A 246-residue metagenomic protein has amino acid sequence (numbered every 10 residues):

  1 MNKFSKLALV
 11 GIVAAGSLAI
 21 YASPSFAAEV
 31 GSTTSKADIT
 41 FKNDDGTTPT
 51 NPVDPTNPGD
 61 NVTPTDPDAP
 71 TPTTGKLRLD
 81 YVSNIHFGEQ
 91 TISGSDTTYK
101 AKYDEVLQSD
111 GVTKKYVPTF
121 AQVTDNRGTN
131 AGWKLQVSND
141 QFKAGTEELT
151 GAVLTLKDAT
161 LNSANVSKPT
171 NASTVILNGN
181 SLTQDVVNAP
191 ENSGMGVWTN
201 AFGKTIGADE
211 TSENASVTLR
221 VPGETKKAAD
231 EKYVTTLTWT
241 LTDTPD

Functional and structural regions predicted by a protein language model:
F4-A8, I20, P24-D246: Signature of Gram-negative chaperone-usher
G11-A19: Bacterial N-terminal signal peptides
